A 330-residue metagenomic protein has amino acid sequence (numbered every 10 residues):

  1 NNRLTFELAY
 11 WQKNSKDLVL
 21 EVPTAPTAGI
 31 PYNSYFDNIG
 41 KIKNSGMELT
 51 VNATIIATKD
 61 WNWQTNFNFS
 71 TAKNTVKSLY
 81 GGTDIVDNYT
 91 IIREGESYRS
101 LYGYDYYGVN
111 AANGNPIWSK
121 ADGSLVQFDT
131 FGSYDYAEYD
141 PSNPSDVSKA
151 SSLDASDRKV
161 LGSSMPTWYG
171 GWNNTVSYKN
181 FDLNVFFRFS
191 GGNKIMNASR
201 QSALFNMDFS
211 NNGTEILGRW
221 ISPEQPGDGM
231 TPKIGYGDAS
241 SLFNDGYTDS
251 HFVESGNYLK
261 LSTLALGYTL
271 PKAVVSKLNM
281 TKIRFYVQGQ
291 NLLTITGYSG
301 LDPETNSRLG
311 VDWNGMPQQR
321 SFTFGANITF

Functional and structural regions predicted by a protein language model:
N1-G103, T248-F330: Extracellular/periplasmic, surface-exposed regions of secreted and cell-surface proteins
V19-A25, G46, N143-L153, K233-F243 (+1 more regions): Active-site-adjacent bridging/hinge elements
Y32-S34, A155-R158, T167-Y169, D245-V253: Glycine- and acidic
D37, I56-S163, L204, I221-P226: Conserved small-residue
N66, S156, P166-N180, S262-G267: Conserved SET/PR-domain catalytic core that frames the SAM/AdoMet-binding pocket
D157-K159, L242, L309-G310: Short, contiguous strand/loop micro-motifs
L161-A198: Glycine-rich, aromatic-lined ligand/substrate-binding cores of catalytic and carbohydrate-binding domains
S190-R284, G289: Extracytoplasmic gating/loop element in the C-terminal half of outer-membrane beta-barrel translocons and assembly
